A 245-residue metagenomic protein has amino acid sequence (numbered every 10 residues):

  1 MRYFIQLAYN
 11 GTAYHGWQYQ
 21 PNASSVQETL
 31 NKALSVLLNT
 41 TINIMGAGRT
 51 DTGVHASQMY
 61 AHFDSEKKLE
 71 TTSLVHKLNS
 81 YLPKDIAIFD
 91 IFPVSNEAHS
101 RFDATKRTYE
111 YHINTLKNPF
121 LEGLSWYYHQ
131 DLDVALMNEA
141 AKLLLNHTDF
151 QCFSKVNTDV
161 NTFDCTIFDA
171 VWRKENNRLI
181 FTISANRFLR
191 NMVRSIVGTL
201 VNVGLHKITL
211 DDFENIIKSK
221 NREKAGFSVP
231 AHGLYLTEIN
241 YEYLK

Functional and structural regions predicted by a protein language model:
M1-K245: Structured-RNA-binding interfaces characteristic of tRNA pseudouridine synthases
